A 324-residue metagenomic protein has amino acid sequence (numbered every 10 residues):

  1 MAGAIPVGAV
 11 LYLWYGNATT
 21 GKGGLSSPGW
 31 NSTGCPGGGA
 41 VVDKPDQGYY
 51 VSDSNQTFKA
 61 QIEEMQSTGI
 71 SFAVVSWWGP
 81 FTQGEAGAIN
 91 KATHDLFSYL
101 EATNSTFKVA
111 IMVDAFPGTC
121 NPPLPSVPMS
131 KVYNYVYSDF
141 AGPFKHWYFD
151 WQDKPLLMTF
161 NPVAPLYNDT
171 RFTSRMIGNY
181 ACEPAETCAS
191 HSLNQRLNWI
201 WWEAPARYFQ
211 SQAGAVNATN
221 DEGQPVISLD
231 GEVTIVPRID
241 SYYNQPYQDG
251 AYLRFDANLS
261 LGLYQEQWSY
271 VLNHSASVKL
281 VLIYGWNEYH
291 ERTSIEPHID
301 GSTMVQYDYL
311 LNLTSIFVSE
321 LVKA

Functional and structural regions predicted by a protein language model:
M1-A324: Glycan-processing catalytic domains of CAZymes
